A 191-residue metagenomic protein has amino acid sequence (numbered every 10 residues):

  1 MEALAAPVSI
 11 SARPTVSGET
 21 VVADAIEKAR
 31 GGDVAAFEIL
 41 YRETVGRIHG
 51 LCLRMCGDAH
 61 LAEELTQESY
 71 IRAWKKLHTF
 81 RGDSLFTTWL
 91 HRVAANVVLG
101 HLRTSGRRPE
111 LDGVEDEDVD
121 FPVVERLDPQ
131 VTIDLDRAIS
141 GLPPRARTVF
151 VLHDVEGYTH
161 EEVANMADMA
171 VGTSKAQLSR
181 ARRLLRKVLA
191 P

Functional and structural regions predicted by a protein language model:
M1-G31, A35, I39-R42, D116-E125 (+3 more regions): Intrinsic, short, N-terminal disordered tails of RNA polymerase sigma-factor systems
R30-G31, G57, E68-L85, T104-G106: Sigma70-family region 2
R30-I39, H49-E68, V171: Short, charged helix-capping/linker segments at alpha-helix termini
G50, E64-I71, K75, S84-N96: Structural recognition of an alpha-helix C-terminal capping motif at a helix-to-coil junction
T66, L102, L178, R182-L185 (+1 more regions): DNA major-groove recognition helix of helix-turn-helix
K75-G82, R92-D112, D128: Arg/Lys-rich amphipathic alpha helix in sigma70-family domain 2
V149-H153: A short pre-motif secondary-structure segment
